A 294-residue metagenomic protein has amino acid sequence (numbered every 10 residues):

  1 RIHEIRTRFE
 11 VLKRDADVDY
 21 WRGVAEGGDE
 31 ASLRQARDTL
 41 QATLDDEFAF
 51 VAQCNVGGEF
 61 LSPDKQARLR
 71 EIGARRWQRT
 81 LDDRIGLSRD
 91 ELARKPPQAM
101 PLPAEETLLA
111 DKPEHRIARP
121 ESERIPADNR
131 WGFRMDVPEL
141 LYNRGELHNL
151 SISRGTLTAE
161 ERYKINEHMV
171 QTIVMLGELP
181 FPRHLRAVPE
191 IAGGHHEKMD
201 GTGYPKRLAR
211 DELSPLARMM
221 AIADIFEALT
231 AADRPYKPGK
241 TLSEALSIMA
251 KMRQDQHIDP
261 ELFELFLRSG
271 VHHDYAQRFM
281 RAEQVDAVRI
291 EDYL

Functional and structural regions predicted by a protein language model:
R1-L294: Histidine- and acidic-residue-rich, metal-dependent catalytic cores
